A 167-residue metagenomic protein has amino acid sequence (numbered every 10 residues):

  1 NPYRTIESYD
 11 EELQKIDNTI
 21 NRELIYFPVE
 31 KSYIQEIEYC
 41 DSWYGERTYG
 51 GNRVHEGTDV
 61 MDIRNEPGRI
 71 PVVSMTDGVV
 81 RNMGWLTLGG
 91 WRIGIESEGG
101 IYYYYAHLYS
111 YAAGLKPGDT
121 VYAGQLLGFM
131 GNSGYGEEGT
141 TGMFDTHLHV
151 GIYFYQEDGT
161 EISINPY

Functional and structural regions predicted by a protein language model:
N1-W91, A123, G136: Surface-exposed, glycine-biased beta-strand/turn segments
V29, E36-S42, Y105-L108, G159-Y167: Short amphipathic beta-strand/extended segments with alternating polar/hydrophobic composition
N52-N65, G94-I101, I152-I164: Small beta-barrel nucleic-acid-binding modules, principally OB-folds
E66, P117, Y122, M143-Y167: Acidic, glycine-rich catalytic/binding loops that coordinate metals and/or anionic ligands
V73-P117, G136-H147: Zn2+-dependent peptidoglycan hydrolase active-site motif and core
R81, L127, E161-I162: Generic structural signal for well-ordered beta-strand positions
M83-G84, M130-S133, Y155: Residue-level recognition of beta-strand microenvironments
